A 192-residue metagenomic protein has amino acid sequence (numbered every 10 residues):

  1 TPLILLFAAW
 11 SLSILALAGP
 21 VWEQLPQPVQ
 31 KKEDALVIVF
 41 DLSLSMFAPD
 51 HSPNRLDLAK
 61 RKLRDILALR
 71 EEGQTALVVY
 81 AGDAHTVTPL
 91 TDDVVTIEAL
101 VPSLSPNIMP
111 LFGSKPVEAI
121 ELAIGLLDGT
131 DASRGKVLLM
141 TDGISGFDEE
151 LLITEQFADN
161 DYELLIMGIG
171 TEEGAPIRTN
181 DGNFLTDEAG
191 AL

Functional and structural regions predicted by a protein language model:
T1-L15: Juxtamembrane linker/hinge segments adjacent to transmembrane helices in membrane proteins
A18, D128, D142, I169: Residue-level marker of positions within ordered structural domains that often coincide with functionally constrained
G19-R134, E149-L152: Membrane-embedded segments
V37-V39, L138, L165: Conserved beta-strand elements of the Class I
L42, D142-G143: Active-site metal-binding loops of divalent metal-dependent hydrolases
P110-S114, G143-L192: VWA/integrin I-like adhesion module and closely mimicked acidic/polar interface patches used
R134-M140: Acidic beta-strand-to-loop metal/phosphate-binding motif
